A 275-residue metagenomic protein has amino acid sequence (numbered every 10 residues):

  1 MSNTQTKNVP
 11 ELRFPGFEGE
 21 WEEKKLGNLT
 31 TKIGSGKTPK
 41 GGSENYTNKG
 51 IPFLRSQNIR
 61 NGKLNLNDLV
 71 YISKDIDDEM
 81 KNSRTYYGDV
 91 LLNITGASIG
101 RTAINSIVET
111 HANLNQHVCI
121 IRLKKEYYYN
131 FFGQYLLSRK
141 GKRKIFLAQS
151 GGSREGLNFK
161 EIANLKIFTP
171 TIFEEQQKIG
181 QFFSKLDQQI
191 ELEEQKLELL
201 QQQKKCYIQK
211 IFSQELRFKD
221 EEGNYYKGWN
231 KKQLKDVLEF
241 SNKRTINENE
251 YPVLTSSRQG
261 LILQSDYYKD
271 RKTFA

Functional and structural regions predicted by a protein language model:
M1-E18, L192-G228: Short amphipathic coiled-coil heptad-repeat segments
T6-P10, H111-C119, S150-E174: A short glycine-rich beta-alpha junction/loop motif
L12-K37, N164, D220-T245: Non-catalytic DNA-recognition/assembly elements of restriction-modification systems
P39, K49, R55-S56, N67-R139 (+1 more regions): A short beta-sheet element
G42-N45, P52, L137-I167, T245: Specificity-determining recognition surfaces
Y46-L64, F240-L261: Short beta-strand/loop turn elements enriched in aromatics
Q177-Q189, E193-E194, N230-K232, D236: Extracellular/lumenal glycan-associated surfaces
